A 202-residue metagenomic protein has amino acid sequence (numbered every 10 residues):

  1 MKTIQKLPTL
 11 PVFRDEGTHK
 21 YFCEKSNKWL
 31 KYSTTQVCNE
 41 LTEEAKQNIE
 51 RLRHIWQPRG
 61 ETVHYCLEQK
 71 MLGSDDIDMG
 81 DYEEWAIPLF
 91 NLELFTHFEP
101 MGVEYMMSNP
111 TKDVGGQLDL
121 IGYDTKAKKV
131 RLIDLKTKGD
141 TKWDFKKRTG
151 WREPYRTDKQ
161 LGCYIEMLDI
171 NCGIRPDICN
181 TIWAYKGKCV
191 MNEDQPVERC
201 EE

Functional and structural regions predicted by a protein language model:
M1-G115, Y123: Metal-dependent nuclease catalytic cores that hydrolyze phosphodiester bonds in DNA/RNA, characterized by
M101-E202: Mg2+/Mn2+-dependent nuclease catalytic core
